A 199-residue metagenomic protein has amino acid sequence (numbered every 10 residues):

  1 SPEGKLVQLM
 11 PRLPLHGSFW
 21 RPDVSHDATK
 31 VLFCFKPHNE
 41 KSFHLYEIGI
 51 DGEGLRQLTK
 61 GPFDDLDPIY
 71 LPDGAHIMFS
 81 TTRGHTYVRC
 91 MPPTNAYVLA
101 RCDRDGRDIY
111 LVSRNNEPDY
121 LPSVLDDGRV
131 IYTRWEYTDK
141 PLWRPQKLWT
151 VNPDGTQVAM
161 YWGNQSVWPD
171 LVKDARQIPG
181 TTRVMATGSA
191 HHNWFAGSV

Functional and structural regions predicted by a protein language model:
P2-G17, G49-D64, C102-E117, N152-L171: Multi-bladed beta-propeller domains
L6-L9, S18-G49, L55-Q57: Acidic, Gly/Ser/Thr-rich repeat motifs that build Ca2+-stabilized beta-propeller blades
S18-W20, D27, K41, D64-L66 (+5 more regions): Beta-rich catalytic cores
H26-D27, P72-D73, L125-D127, P179-G180: Residue-level detector of Asp-centered blade-edge/turn motifs that repeat once per structural unit in beta-propeller
K30-C34, H76-T81, V130-W135, R183-T187: Residue position within the beta-strands of beta-propeller blades
E40-Y46, Y87-V98, K140-W149, N193-V199: Structural motif
D174-V199: Loop/turn-rich, solvent-exposed surfaces of beta-rich toroidal or solenoidal domains
